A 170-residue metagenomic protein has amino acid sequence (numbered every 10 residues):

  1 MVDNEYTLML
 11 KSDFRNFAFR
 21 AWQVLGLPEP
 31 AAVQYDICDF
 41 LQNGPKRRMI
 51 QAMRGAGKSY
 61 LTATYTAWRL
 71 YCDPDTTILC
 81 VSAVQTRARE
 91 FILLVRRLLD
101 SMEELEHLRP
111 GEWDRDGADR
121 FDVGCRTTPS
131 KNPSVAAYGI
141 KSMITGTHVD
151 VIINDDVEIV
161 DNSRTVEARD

Functional and structural regions predicted by a protein language model:
M1-R47: Pre-P-loop entry segment of helicase/translocase ATPase cores
Y35-Q42, Y60-Y71, D155: Contiguous, well-ordered alpha-helical segments that form the cores/surfaces of helical PPI scaffolds
P45-Y65: Walker A/P-loop
R47-M49, T77-L79, S134, V151: Residue-level preference for the first positions of well-ordered beta-strands
Y65, E90-L98, H148, I152: Alpha-helical scaffold elements adjacent to nucleotide-binding pockets in ATP/GTP-utilizing enzyme cores
R69-T77, D100-E103: Post-Walker A helix-loop "phosphate-sensing" segment adjacent to the P-loop in P-loop NTPases
V81-K141: Conserved nucleotide-state-sensing and coupling region of NTP-binding domains
D119-D170: Conserved RecA-like ASCE ATPase "motif II neighborhood" in helicase/translocase motors
